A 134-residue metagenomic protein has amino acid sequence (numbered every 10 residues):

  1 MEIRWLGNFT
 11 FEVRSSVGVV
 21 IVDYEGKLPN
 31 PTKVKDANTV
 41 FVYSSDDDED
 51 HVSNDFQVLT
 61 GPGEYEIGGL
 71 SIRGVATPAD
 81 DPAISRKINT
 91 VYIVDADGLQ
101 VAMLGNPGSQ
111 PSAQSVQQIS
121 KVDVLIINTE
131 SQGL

Functional and structural regions predicted by a protein language model:
M1-T39, D47-V124, S131-G133: Core dinuclear metal-dependent hydrolase active-site scaffold
S44: Histidine-centered catalytic micro-motifs
